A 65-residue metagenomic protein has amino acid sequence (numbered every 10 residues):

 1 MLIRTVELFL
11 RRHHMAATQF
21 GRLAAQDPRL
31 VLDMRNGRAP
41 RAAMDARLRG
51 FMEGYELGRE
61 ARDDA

Functional and structural regions predicted by a protein language model:
R4-T18: Short basic helix-loop element that most often maps to the first helix and adjoining turn of HTH DNA-binding modules
M15-R29: Short alpha-helical DNA-recognition segment
A25, N36, E53: Residue-level detection of the helix-turn-helix DNA-binding "recognition helix"
L32-R49: Short, basic-rich loop-to-helix N-cap that marks the start of a DNA-contacting helix
G50-A65: A short, Lys/Arg-enriched interface patch at domain edges and termini
